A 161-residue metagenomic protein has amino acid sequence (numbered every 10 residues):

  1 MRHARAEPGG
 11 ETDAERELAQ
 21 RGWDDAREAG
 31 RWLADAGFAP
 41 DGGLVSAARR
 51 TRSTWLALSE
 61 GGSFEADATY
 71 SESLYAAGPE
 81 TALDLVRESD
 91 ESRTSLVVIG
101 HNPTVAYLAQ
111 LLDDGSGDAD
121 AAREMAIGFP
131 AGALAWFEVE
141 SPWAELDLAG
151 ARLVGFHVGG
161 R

Functional and structural regions predicted by a protein language model:
M1-T81, V86, D113-A119: Active-site-proximal alpha-helix that buttresses catalytic centers in soluble enzyme cores
R2, E72, E138, H157-G159: Residues at the C-termini of beta-strands that transition into short coil/loop
R5, A48-R50, P103, S141 (+1 more regions): Short, glycine/serine-rich, charged loops/turns that create anion-binding and catalytic segments at active sites
A14, A66, T94, A131-A133 (+1 more regions): A generic structural signal for short beta-strands and their flanking turns/coil linkers
F38, E91, G132: Structured loop/turn residues at beta-strand edges in well-structured enzyme cores
R87-V98, L146-A149: A polyampholytic, Gly/Pro-enriched intrinsically disordered region
R93-G115: A glycine-rich beta-strand to alpha-helix segment that forms a phosphate/ribose-binding loop at ligand/cofactor sites
D113-R152, V158: Domain-level recognition of soluble alpha/beta enzyme cores, biased toward histidine phosphatases/phosphomutases
